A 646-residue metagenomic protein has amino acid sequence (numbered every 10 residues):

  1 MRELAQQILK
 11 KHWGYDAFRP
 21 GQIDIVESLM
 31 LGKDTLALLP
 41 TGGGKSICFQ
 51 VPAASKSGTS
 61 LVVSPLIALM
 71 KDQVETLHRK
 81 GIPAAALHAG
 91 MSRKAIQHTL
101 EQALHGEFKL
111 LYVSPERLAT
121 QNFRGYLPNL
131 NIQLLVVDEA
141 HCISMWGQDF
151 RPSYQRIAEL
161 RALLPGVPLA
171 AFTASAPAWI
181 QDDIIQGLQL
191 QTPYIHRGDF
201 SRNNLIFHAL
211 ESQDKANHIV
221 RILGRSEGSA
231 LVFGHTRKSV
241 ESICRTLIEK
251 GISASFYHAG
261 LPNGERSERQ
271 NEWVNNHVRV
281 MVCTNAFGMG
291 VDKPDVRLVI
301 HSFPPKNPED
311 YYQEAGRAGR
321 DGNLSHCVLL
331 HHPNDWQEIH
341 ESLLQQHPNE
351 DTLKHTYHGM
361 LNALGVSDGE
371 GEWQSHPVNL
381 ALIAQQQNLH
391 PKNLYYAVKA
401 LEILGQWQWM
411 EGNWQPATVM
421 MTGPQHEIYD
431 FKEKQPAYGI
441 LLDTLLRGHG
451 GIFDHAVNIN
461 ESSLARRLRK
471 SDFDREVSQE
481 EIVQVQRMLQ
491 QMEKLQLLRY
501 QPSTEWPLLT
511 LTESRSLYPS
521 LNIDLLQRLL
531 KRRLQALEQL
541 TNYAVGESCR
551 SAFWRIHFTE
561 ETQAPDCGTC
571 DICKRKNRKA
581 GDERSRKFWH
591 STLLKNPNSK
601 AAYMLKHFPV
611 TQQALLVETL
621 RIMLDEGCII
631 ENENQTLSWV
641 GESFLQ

Functional and structural regions predicted by a protein language model:
M1-H12, D16-P20, D24-L36, P40-S46 (+3 more regions): Helicase motor core with emphasis on the C-terminal RecA-like subdomain
N349-Q613, T619, C628-E631, W639: C-terminal accessory/connector segments of nucleic-acid motor ATPases
E642-L645: Eukaryotic low-complexity, charged/proline-rich intrinsically disordered regions
